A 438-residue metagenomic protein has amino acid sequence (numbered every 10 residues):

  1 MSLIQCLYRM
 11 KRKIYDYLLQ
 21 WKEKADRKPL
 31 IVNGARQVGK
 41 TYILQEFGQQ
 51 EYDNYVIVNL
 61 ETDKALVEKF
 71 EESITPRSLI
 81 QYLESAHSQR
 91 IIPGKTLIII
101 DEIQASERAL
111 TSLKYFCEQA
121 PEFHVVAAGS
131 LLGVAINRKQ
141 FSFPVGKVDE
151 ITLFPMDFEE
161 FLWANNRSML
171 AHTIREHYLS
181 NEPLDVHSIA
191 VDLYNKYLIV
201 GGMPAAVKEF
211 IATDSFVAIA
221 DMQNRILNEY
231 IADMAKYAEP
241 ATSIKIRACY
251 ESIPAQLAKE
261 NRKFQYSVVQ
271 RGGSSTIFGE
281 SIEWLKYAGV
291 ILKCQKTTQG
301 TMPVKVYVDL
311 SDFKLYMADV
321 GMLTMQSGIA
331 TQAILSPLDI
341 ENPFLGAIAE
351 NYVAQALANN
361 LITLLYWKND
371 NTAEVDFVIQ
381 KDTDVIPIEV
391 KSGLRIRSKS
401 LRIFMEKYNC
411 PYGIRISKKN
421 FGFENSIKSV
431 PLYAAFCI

Functional and structural regions predicted by a protein language model:
S2, I136-A258: Interdomain motor-coupling "hinge/lid" segment immediately C-terminal to the ATP-binding subdomain of NTP-driven enzymes
R9-A25: Pre-Walker A adenine-sensing motif
K40: Conserved lysine of the Walker
I43, F47: Hydrophobic positions on the alpha1 helix immediately C-terminal to the Walker A/P-loop
T62-G94: Short glycine-rich substrate-engagement loop in P-loop NTPases that contacts/grips substrate
I99, H124-S130, T152, F161: Structural recognition of the conserved hydrophobic beta-strand(s) that form the central parallel beta-sheet of P-loop
V207-I379: Accessory nucleic acid-recognition modules appended to NTPase machines
V353, L357, V375-L394, G413: Conserved catalytic cores of phosphodiester-cleaving nucleases, focusing on short active-site segments
